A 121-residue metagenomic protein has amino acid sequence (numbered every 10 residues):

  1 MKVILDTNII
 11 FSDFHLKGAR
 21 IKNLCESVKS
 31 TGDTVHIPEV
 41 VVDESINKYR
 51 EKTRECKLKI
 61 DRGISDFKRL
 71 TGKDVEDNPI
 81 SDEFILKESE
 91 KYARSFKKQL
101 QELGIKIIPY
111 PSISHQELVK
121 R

Functional and structural regions predicted by a protein language model:
M1-R121: Active-site-proximal, substrate-binding regions of enzyme catalytic domains and RNA-binding/basic surfaces
